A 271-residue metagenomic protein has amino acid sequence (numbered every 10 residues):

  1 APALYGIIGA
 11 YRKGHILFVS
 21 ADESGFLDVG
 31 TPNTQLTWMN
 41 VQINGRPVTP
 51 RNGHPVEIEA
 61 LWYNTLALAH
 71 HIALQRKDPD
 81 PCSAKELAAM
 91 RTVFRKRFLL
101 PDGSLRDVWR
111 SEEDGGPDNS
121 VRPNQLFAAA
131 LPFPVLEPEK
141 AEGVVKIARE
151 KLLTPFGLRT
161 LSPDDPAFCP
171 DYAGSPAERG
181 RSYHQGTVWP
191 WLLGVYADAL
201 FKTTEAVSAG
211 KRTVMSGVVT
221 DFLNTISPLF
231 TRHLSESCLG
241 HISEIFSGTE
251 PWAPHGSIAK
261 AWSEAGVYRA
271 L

Functional and structural regions predicted by a protein language model:
A1, N52-E59, D80, A84 (+4 more regions): Amphipathic, non-membrane alpha-helical segments in soluble helical-bundle scaffolds
A1-V41, P55-E59, Y63, W189-T203 (+3 more regions): Aromatic-rich carbohydrate-recognition surfaces in CAZymes
G9-R12, I16-E23, D28, L61-Y172 (+1 more regions): Catalytic cores of carbohydrate-active enzymes
P32-H54, S111-E113, Y172-Y183, E244-P254: Acidic/His metal-coordination segments adjacent to aromatic residues that form catalytic metal sites in metalloenzymes
H54-E57, R122-A129, E178-W191, A197 (+1 more regions): Substrate-binding groove/exosite segments of carbohydrate-active enzymes
L74-P81, E142, A199-T220: Acidic, serine/threonine/proline-rich low-complexity intrinsically disordered regions
G116, R179-V188, F201-V214, P254-A259: Short, contiguous acidic/charged loop-to-helix segments that flank catalytic cores in large enzymes
L158-L193: Generic long, charged, amphipathic alpha-helical segments
